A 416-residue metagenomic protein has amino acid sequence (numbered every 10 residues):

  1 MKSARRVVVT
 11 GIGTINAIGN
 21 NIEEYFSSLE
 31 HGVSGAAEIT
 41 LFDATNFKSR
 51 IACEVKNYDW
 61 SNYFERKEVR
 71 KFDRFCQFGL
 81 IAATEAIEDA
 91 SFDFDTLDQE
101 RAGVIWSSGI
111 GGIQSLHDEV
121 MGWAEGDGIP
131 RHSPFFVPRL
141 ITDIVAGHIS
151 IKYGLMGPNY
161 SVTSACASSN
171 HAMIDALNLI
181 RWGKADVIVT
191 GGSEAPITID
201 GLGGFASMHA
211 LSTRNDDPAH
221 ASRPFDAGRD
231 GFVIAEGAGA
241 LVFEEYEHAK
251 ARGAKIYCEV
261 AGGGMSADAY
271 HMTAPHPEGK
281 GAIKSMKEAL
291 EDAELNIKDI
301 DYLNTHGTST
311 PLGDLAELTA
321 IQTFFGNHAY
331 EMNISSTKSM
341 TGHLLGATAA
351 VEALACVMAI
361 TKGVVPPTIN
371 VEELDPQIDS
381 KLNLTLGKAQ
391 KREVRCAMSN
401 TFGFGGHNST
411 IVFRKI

Functional and structural regions predicted by a protein language model:
M1-V9, T96-Q99, A293-D299, Y330 (+1 more regions): Flexible, low-complexity linker/loop segments at domain and module junctions
R6-T10, A37, D216-A293, Y302: Condensing-enzyme catalytic core mediating Claisen C-C bond formation in acyl metabolism
V9, E24-F26, E30-S164, S193-L202 (+1 more regions): Conserved beta-ketoacyl condensing-enzyme motif
I18, L241-E245, E291, Q322 (+1 more regions): Short beta-strand-to-turn element immediately C-terminal to the catalytic PLP-Schiff-base lysine in fold type I
E23-E30, Q114-I129, L179-W182, L202-N215 (+3 more regions): A glycine- and small-aliphatic-rich helix-loop capping segment at beta-alpha/alpha-beta transitions that lines
G79-F92, V145, S150-Y153, N159-E194 (+4 more regions): Active-site-proximal alpha-helical scaffold in enzymes
G126-S133, I174, N178, W182 (+3 more regions): Glycine-/small-residue-rich "gating" segment that lines the acyl/pantetheine channel and substrate pocket
K184-D230, G263-P277, G307-D314, E331-L382: Acyl-CoA/ACP chain-elongation machinery
